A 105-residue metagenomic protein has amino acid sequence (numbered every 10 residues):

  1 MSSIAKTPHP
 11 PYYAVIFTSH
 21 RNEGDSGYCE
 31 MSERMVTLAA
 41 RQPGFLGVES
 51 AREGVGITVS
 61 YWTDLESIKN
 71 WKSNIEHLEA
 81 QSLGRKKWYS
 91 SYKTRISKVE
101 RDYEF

Functional and structural regions predicted by a protein language model:
M1-G56, L65-S73, Y89-F105: Short S/T/G/P-rich N-terminal loop/turn motif that feeds into the first structured element of a domain
A80-K87: C-terminal structural segments of small proteins and small subunits
